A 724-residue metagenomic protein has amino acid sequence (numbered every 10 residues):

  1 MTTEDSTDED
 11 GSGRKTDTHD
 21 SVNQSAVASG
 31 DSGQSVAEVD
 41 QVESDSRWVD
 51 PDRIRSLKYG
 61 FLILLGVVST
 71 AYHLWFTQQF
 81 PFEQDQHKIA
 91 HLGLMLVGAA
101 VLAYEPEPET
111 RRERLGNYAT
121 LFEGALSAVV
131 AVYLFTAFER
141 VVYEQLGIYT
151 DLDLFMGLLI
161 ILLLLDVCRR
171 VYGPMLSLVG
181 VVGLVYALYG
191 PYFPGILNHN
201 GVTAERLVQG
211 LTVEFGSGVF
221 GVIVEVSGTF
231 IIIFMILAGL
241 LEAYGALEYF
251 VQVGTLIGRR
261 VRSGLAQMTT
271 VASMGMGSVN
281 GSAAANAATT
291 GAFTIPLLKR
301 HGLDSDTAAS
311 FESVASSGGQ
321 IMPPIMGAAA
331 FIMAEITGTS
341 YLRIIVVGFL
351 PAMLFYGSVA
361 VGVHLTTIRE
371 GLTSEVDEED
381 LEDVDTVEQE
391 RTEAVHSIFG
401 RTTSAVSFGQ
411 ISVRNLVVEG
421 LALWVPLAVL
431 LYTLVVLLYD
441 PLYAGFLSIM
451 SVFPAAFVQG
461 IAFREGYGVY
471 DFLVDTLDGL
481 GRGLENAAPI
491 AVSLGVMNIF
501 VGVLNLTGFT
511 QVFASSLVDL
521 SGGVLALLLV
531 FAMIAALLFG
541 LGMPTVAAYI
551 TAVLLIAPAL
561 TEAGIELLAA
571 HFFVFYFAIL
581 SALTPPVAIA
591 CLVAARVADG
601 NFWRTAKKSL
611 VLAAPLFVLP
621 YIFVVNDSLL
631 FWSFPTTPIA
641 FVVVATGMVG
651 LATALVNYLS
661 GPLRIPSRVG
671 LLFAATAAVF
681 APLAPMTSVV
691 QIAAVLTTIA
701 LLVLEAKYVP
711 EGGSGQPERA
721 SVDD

Functional and structural regions predicted by a protein language model:
T2-E144, L158, V709-G712: Conserved, well-structured core domains of diverse proteins
H19-G60, V346-N486, I589-V679, P710-E718: Long, contiguous bundles of hydrophobic transmembrane helices that form the permeation core of multi-pass
L62-G66, H87-V101, A119-A128, L154-L163 (+12 more regions): Hydrophobic mid-bilayer segments of alpha-helices in multi-pass membrane transport proteins, especially secondary
T150-F155, G216-F230, L256-T270, H301-T307 (+5 more regions): Membrane-interfacial loop-to-helix junctions in multi-pass transporters
D166, R170-V171, V179-I196, A204-E248 (+5 more regions): Core transmembrane alpha-helical segments of multi-pass membrane transporters/permeases
L237-E242, S273-S282, V314-Q320, V501 (+3 more regions): Transmembrane alpha-helix interface/packing and boundary motifs in multi-pass membrane proteins, characterized by
V251-G319, I325-I332, G338, T545-F577 (+1 more regions): Hydrophobic transmembrane alpha-helices that form the pore/transport pathway of multi-pass ion and small-solute
L437-M543, A547-Y549, V669, F673-A681 (+1 more regions): Transmembrane helical segments that form the transport core of multi-pass membrane transport proteins
